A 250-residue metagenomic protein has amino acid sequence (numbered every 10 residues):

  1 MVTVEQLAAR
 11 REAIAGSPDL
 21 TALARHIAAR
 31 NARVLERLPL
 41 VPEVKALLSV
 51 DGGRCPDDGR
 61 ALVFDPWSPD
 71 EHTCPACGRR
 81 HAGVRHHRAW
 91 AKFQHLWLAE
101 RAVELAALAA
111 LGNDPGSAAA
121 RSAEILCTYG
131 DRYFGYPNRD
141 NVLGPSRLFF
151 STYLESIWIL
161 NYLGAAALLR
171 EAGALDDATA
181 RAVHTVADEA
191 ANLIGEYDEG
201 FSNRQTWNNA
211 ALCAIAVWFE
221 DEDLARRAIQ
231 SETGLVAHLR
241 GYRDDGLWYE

Functional and structural regions predicted by a protein language model:
M1-E199, T206, A210: Extracellular glycan-targeting catalytic surfaces
R181-E250: Extracellular polysaccharide-recognition and catalytic grooves
